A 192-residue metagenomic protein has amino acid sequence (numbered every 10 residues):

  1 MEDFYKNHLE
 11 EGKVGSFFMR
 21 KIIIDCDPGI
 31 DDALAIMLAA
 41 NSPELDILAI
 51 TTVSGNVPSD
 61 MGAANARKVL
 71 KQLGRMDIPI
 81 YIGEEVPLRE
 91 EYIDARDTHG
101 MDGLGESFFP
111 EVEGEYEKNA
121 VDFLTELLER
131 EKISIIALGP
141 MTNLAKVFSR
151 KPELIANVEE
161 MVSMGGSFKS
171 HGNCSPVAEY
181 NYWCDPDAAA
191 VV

Functional and structural regions predicted by a protein language model:
M1-F18: N-terminal amphipathic/basic-hydrophobic helices that include classical n-h-c signal peptides and signal-anchor
G15-S16, I80, L104, S167: Generic preference for hydrophobic/aromatic residues in regular secondary structure cores
R20-C26, I30-K68, D102, F108-V191: Active-site histidine-anchored catalytic micro-motif
L73-Y81: A glycine-rich helix N-cap at a beta->alpha junction
Y81-F108: Surface-exposed loop and adjacent secondary-structure segments within mature catalytic domains
